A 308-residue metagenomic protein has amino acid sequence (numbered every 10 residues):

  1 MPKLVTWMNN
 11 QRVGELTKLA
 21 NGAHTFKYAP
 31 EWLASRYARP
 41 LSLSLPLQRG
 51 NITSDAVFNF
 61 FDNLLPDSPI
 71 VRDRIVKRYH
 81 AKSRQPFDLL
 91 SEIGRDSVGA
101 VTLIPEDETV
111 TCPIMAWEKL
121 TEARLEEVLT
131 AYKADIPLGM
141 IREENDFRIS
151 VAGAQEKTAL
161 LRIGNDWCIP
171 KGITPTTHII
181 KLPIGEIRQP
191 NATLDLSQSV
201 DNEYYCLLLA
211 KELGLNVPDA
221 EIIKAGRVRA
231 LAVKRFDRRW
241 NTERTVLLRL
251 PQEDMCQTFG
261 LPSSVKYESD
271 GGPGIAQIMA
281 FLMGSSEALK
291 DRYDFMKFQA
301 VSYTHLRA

Functional and structural regions predicted by a protein language model:
M1-L306: Phosphate/dinucleotide-binding and metal-coordinating scaffold of catalytic cores in nucleotide-dependent enzymes
